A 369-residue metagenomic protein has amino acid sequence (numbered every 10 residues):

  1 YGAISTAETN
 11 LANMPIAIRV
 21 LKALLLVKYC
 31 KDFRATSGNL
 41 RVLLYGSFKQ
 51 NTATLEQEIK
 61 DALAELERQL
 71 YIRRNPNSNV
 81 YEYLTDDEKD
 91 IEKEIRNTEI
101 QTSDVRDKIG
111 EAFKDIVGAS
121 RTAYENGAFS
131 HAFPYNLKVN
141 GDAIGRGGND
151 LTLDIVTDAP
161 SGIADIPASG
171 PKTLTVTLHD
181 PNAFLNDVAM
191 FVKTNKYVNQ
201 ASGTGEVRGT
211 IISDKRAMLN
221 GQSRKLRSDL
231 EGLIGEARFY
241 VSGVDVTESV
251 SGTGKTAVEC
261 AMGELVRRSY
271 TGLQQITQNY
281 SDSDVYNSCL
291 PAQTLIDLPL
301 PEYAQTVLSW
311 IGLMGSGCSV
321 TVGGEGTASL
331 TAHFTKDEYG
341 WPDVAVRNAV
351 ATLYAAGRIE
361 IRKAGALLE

Functional and structural regions predicted by a protein language model:
Y1-E369: Extended alpha-helical interface modules used as scaffolds for assembling large macromolecular complexes
